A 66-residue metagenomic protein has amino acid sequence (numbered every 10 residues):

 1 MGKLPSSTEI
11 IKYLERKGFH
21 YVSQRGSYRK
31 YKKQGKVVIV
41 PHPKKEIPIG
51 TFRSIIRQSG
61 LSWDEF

Functional and structural regions predicted by a protein language model:
M1-F66: Basic nucleic-acid-binding interfaces
